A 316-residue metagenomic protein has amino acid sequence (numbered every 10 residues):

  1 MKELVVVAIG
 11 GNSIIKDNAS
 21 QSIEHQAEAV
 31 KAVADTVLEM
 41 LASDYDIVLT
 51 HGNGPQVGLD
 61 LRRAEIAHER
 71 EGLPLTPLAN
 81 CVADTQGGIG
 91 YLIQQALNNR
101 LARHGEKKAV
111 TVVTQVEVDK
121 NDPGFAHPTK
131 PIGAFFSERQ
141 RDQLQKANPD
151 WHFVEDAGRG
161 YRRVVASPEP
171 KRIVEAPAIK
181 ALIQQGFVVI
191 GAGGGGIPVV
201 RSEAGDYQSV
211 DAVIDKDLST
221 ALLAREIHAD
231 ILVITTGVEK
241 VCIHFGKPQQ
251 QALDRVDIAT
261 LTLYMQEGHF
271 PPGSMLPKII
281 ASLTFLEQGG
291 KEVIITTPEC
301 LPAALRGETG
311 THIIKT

Functional and structural regions predicted by a protein language model:
K2-T316: C-terminal catalytic "cap/lid" subdomain
